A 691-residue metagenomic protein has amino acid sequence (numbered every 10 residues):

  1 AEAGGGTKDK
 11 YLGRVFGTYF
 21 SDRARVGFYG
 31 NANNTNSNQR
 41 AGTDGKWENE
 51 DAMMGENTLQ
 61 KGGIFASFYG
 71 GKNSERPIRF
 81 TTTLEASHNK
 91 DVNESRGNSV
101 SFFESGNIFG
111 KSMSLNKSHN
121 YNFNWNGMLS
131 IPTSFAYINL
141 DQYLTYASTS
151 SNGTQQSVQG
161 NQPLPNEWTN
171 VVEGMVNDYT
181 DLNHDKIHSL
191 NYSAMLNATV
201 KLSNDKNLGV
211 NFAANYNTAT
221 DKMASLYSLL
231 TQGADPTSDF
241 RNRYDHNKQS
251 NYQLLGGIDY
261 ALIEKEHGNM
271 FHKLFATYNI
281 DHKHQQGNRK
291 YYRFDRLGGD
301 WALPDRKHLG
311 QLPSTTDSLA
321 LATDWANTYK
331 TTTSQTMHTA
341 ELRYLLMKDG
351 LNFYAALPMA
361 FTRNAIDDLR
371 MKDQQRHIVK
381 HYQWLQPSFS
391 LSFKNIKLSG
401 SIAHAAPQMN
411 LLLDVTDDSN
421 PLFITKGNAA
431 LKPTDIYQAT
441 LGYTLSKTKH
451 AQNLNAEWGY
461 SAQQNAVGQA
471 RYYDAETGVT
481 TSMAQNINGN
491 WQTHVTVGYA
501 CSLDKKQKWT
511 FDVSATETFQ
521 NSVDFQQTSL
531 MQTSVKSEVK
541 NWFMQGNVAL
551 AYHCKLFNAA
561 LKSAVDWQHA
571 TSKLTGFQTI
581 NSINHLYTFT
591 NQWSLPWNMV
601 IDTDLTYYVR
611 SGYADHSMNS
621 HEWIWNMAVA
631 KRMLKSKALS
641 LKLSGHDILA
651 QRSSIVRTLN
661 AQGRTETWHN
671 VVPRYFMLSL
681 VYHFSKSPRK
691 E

Functional and structural regions predicted by a protein language model:
A1-D9, R25-E691: Primarily recognizes Gram-negative and organellar outer-membrane beta-barrels
